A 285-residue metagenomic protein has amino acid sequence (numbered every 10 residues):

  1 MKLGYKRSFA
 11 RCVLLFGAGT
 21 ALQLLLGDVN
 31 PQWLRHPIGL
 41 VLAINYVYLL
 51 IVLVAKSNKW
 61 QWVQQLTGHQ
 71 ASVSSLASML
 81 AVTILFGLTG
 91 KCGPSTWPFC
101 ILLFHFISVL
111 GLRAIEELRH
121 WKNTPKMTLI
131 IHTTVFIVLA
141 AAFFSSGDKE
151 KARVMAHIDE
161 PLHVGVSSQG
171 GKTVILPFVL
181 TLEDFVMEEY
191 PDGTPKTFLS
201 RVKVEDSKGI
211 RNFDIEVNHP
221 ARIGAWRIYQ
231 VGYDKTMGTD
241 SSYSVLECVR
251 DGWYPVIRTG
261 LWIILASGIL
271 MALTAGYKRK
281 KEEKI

Functional and structural regions predicted by a protein language model:
M1-I285: Solvent-exposed, non-transmembrane regions of integral membrane proteins
